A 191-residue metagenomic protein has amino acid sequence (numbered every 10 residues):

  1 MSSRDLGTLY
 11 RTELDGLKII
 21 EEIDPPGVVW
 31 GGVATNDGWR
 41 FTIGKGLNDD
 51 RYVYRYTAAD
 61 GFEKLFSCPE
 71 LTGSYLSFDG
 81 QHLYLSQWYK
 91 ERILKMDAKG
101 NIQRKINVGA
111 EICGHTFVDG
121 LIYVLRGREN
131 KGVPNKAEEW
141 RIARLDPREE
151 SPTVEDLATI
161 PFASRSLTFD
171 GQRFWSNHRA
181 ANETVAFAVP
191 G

Functional and structural regions predicted by a protein language model:
M1-D5, R40-D49, L83-K90, V124-A137 (+1 more regions): Conserved beta-strand positions in repeat-built beta-propeller and related beta-rich domains
S3-G16: Beta-propeller domains
G7-Y10, N48-Y54, R92-L94, G132-A143 (+1 more regions): Structural motif
E13-L17, Y56-G61, M96-N101, D146-E150 (+1 more regions): Short loop/turn segments that connect beta-strands within beta-propeller blades
L17-I23, D60-S67, G100-I106, S151-A158: A short beta-strand motif characteristic of beta-propeller blades
G27-T35, L71-D79, V108-D119, P161-G171: Repeated scaffold domains used in trafficking and secretory/extracellular systems, primarily beta-propellers
A110-R144: Loop/turn-rich, solvent-exposed surfaces of beta-rich toroidal or solenoidal domains
F162-G191: Blade-level signature of beta-propeller repeat domains, shared across WD40, Kelch, NHL, RCC1 and BNR/Asp-box propellers
